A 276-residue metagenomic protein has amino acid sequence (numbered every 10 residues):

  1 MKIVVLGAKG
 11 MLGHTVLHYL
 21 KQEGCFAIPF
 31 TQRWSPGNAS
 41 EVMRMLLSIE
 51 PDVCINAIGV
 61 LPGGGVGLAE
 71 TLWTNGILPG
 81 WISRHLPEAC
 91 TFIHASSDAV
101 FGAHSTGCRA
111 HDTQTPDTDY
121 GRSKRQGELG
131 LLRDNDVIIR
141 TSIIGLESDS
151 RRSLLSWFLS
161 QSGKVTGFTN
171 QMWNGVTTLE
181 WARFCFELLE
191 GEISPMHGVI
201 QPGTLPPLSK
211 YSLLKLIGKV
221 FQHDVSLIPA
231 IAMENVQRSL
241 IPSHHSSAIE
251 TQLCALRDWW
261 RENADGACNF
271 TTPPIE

Functional and structural regions predicted by a protein language model:
M1-Q22: N-terminal Rossmann NAD(P)H-binding glycine-rich loop of SDR-like oxidoreductase domains
L6, F30, A57-I58, F92-D98 (+1 more regions): SDR active-site strand-loop-helix element
P36-L78: NAD(P)H-binding glycine-rich loop region in Rossmannoid oxidoreductase-like domains and their noncatalytic homologs
T71-L72, P116, Y120: A hydrophobic alpha-helix adjacent to the NAD(P)-binding/active-site core of NAD(P)-dependent oxidoreductases, strongly
G80-T115: Conserved Rossmann-fold NAD(P)-dependent oxidoreductase catalytic core, especially the SDR/UDP-sugar
S123: Active-site helix of classical SDR
L129-W173, L179-E180, F186: NAD(P)-dependent short-chain dehydrogenase/reductase
A182-V236, A264-E276: Mid/C-terminal beta-alpha module of Rossmann-like enzyme folds, strongest in SDR-family dehydrogenases/epimerases
